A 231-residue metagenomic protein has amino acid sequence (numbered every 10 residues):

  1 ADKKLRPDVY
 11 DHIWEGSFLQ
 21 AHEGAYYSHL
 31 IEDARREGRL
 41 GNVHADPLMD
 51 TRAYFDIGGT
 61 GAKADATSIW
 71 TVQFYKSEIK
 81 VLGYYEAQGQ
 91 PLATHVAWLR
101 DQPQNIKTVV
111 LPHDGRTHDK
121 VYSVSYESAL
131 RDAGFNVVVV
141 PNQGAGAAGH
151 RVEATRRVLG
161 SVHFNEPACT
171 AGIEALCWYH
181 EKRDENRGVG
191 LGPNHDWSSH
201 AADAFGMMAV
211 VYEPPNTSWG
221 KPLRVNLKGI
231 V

Functional and structural regions predicted by a protein language model:
A1-G61: ATPase catalytic-site recognition across NTP-hydrolyzing enzymes
W14, F55-D56, I69, V109 (+2 more regions): A residue-level signal for conserved active-site and pocket-lining positions in enzyme catalytic cores
H22-E23, R35, G61-A66, Q90-A93 (+1 more regions): Short acidic/glycine-rich loop or secondary-structure boundary segments that cap or lie
D50-G61, D65-W70, V81-Y85: A conserved active-site cap/scaffold subdomain adjacent to cofactor or substrate pockets
G58, D114, F205: Anionic group-transfer/hydrolysis microenvironments
D65, Y126, H200-A204: Catalytic-loop motifs flanking and including active-site residues across diverse enzymes
W70-P193, P215-W219, R224-V231: Mg2+-dependent endonuclease catalytic cores in nucleic-acid-processing enzymes, primarily RNase H-like
H195-N216: Acidic, Mg2+-coordinating catalytic module of metal-dependent nucleases/exonucleases that use a two-metal-ion mechanism
